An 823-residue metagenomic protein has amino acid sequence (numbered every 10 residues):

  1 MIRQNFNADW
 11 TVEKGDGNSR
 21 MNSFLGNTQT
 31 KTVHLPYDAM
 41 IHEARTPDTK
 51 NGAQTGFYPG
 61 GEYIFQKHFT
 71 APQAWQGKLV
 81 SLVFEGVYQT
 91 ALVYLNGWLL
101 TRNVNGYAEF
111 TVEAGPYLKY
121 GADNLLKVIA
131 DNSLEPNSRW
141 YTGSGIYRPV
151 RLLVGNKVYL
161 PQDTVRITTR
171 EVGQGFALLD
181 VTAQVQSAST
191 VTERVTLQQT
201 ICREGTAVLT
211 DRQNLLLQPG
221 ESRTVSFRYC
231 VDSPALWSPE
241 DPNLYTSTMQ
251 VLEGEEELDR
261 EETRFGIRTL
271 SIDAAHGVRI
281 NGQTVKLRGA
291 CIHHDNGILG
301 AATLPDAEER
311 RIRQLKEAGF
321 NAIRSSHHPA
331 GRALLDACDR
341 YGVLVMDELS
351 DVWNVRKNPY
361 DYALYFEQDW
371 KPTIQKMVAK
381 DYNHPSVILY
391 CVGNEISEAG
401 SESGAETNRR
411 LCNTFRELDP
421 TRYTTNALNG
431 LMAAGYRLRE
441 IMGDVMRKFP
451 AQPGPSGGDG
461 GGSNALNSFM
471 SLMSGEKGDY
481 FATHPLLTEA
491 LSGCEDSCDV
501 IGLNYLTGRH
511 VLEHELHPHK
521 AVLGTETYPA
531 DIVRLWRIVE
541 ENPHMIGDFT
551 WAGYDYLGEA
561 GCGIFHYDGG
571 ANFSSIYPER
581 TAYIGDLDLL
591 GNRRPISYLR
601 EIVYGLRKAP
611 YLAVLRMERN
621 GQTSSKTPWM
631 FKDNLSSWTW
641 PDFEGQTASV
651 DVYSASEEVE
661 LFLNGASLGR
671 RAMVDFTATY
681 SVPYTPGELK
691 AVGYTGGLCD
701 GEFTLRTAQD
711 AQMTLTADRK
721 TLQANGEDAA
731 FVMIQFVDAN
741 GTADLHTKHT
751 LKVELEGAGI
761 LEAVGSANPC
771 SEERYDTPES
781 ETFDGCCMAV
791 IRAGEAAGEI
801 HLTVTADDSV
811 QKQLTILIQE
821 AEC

Functional and structural regions predicted by a protein language model:
I2-S19, P36-A39, Q54-P161, E204 (+5 more regions): Accessory beta-strand-rich segments of carbohydrate-active enzymes
Q4-N5, T11-R20, L152, Y390 (+3 more regions): Substrate-binding clefts and catalytic carboxylate motifs of secreted carbohydrate-active enzymes
I41-A71, W75-F84, Y88-V104, K157-R166 (+8 more regions): Active-site-adjacent substrate/metal-binding segments within catalytic domains of carbohydrate-active enzymes
A114, F227-L236, T679-Y684, P778-E795: Short, hydrophobic beta-strand segments
K119-G121, T182-D273, T685-P686: Extended acidic/polar, glycine-enriched regions that form or flank non-catalytic beta-rich accessory modules
F176-L216, V225, A648-A666, E688-G693 (+2 more regions): Beta-strand-rich binding/interaction modules
E193-Q198, P239-T246, T647-S649, A655-E657 (+3 more regions): Short flexible loop/turn segments that cap and initiate beta-strands
R260-F265, G697-Q709, Q811-Q819: Edge beta-strands of extracellular beta-sandwich domains
